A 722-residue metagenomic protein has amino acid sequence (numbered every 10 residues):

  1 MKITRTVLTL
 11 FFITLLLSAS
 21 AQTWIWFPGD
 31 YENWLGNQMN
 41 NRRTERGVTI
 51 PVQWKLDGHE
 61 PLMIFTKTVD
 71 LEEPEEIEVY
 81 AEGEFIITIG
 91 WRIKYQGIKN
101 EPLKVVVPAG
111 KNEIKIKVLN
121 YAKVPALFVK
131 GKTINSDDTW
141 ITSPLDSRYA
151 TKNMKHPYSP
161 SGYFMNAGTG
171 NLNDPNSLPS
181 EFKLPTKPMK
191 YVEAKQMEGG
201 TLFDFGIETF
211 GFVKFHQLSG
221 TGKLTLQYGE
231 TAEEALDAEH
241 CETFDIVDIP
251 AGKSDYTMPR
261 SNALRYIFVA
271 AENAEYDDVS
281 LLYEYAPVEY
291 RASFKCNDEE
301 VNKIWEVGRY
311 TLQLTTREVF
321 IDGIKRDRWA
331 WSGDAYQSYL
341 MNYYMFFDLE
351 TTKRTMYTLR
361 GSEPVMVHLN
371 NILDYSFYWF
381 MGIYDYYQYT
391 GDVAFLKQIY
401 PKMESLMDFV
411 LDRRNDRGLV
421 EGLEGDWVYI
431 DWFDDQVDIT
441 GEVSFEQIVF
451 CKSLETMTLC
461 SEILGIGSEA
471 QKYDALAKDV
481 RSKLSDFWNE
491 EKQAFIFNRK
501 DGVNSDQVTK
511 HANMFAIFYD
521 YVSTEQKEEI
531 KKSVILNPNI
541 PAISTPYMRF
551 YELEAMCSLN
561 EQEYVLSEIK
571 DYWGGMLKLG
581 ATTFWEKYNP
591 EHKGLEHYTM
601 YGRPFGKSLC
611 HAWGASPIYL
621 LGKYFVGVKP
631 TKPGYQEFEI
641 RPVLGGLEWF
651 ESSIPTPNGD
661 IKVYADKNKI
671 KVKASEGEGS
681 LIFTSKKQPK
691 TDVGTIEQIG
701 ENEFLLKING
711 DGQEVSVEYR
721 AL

Functional and structural regions predicted by a protein language model:
M1-L8: Bacterial N-terminal signal peptides that target proteins for export
F12-S20: Hydrophobic h-region of N-terminal signal peptides that target proteins for export in Gram-negative bacteria
Q22-E318, D334, T351: Extracellular/oxidizing-compartment recognition motifs
F85, K94, M356-S362, K402-S405 (+5 more regions): Active/binding-pocket-proximal capping segment
F182, E563-L722: Non-catalytic C-terminal accessory modules of carbohydrate-active enzymes
S280, P287-V307, L312-L314, V319-Y343 (+9 more regions): Active-site acid/base region of carbohydrate-active enzymes
W331-N342, T352, L373-D385, V443-L459 (+3 more regions): Well-ordered alpha-helical segments within folded domains of soluble proteins
V367, N504, V508-T599, R603-F605: Extracellular polysaccharide-recognition and catalytic grooves
